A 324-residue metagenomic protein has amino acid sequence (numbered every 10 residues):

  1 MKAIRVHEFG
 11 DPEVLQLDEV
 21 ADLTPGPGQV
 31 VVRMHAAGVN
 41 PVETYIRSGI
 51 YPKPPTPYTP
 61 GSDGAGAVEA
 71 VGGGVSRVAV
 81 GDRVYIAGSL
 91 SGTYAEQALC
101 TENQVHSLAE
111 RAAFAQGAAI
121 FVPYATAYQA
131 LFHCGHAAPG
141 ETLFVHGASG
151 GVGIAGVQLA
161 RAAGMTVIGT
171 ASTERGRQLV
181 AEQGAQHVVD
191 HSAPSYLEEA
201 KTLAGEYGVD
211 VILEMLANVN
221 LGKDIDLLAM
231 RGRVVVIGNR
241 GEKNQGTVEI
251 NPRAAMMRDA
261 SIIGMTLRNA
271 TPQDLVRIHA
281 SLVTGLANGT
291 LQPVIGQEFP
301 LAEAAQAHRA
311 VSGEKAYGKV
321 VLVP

Functional and structural regions predicted by a protein language model:
M1, Q273-P324: C-terminal hydrophobic helical "lid"/dimerization subdomain of Rossmann-like NAD(P)H-dependent oxidoreductases
A21-G38, S48-G92, M215: Glycine-rich beta-strand-centered segment in the early N-terminal region that forms part of a ligand/cofactor-binding
R77, I86-G147: NAD(P)H dinucleotide-binding glycine-rich loop of Rossmann-like/cofactor-binding domains, especially the beta1-alpha1
R83, T142, T166, G232-R233 (+1 more regions): Short glycine-centered segments of the SAM/dcSAM-binding site in methyltransferase folds
T93-A95, S172-L179, G246-P252: Short, glycine/polar-rich helix-capping loops at beta-to-alpha or helix-loop-helix junctions that flank or form
I120-P194: Mid-domain Rossmann-like dinucleotide-binding core that forms the NAD(H)/NADP(H) cofactor-binding site
R161-K223, Q273, A280: Adenosine-nucleotide cofactor-binding segment
V219-L291, P324: Glycine-rich phosphate-binding loop and adjacent beta-alpha segment of Rossmann(oid) nucleotide-cofactor-binding
